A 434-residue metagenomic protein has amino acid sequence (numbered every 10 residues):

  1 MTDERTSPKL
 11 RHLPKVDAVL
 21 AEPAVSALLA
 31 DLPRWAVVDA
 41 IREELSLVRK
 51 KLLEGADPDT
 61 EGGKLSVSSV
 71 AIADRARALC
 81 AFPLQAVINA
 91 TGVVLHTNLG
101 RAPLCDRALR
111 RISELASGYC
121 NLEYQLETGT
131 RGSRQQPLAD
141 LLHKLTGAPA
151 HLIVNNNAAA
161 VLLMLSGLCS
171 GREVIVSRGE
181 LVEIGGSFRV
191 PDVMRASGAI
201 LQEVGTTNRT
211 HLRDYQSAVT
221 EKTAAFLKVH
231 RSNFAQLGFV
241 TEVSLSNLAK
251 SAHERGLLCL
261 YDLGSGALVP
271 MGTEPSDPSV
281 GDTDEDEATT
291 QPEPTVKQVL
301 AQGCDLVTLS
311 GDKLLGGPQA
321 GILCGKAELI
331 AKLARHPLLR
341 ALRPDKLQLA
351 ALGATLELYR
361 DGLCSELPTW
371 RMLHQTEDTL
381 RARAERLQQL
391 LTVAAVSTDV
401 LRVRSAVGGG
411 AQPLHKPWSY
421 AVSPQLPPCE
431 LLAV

Functional and structural regions predicted by a protein language model:
M1-R77: Long amphipathic alpha-helical segments
A18-A21, I88-T91, R195, G264-S265 (+3 more regions): Short acidic (Asp/Glu) and glycine-rich catalytic loops that position anionic groups and cofactors
I41, A90-T91, R101-E127: Glycine-rich phosphate-binding segment of PLP-dependent enzymes
D57-L104, R111: Long amphipathic N-terminal alpha/beta scaffold segment
L126-P137, R404-G410: Long, charged amphipathic helices and adjacent flexible linkers at domain junctions
G129-Y359, L391: Conserved PLP-enzyme active-site core in the AAT-like
Y359-L387: Structural signature of PLP-dependent enzymes
R381-V434: Conserved C-terminal alpha-helix-loop-beta "cap" of PLP-dependent enzymes that closes/shapes the active-site mouth
